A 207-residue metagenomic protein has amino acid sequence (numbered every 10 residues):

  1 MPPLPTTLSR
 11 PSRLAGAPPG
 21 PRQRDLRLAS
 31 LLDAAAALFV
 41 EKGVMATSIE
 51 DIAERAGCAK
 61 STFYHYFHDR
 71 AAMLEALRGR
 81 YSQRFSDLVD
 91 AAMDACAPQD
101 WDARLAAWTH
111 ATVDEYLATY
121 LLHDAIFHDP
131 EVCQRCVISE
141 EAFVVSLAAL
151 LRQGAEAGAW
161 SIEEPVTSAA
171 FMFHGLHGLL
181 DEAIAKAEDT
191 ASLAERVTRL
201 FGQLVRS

Functional and structural regions predicted by a protein language model:
M1-K42, T47-R55, A72-E75: Basic, helix-initiating cap at the start of DNA-binding domains
M1-P18, A107, D114, V145-A157 (+2 more regions): C-terminal peripheral helix-coil segments that are non-catalytic and often amphipathic
E41-M45, T119, A157: Short coil/turn segments at alpha/beta junctions that flank glycine-rich nucleotide-binding fingerprints
G57-F67: Short hydrophobic/aromatic patch on the recognition helix
F67, L74-Y81: Alpha-helical DNA-contacting segments of helix-turn-helix folds
A76, D87-A118, S168-M172, A194: Hydrophobic alpha-helical connector segments
Q83-D90, E115, V132-A157, V166-A170: Amphipathic alpha-helical packing segments from all-alpha helical-bundle domains
A103, H110-Q134, D181: Amphipathic alpha-helical segments used for helix-helix packing
